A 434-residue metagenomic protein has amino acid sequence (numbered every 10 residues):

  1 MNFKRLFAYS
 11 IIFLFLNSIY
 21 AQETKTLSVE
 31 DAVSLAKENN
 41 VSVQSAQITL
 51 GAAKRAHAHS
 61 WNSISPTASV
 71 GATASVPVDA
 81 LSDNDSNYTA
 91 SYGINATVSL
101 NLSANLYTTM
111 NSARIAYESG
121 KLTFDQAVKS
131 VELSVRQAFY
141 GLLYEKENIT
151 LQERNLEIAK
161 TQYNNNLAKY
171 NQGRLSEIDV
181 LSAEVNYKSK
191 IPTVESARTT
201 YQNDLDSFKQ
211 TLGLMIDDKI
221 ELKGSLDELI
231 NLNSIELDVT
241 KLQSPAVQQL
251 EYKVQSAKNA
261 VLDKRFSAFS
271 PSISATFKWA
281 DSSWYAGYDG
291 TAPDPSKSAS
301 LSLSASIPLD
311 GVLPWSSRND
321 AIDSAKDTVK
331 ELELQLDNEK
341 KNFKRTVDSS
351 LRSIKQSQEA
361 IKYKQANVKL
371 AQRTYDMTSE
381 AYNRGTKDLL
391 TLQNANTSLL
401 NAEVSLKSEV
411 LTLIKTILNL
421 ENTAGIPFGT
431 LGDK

Functional and structural regions predicted by a protein language model:
N2-R5, A127-Q243, S350-S353, S357 (+3 more regions): Periplasmic alpha-helical coiled-coil/stalk elements that build and connect Gram-negative outer-membrane
Y9-S18: Bacterial N-terminal signal peptides
A21-S69, L212, I216-A260, K340 (+3 more regions): Bacterial Sec-pathway N-terminal export signals of envelope proteins
Q22-K25, G71-L102, T109, K223-I230 (+2 more regions): Small/polar, glycine/serine/threonine/aspartate-rich low-complexity segments that form flexible
E23, E30-V33, I216, S405-K434: Acidic, low-complexity, intrinsically disordered peripheral segments
A32, N39, A46, S99 (+22 more regions): Amphipathic alpha-helical coiled-coil segments and their boundaries
Q44-I48, W61-N62, S69, N101-V128 (+5 more regions): Sec/SRP-type N-terminal targeting helices
Y170-R174, Y382-T386, T423: A short glycine-centered flexible hinge/capping loop motif at secondary-structure junctions
